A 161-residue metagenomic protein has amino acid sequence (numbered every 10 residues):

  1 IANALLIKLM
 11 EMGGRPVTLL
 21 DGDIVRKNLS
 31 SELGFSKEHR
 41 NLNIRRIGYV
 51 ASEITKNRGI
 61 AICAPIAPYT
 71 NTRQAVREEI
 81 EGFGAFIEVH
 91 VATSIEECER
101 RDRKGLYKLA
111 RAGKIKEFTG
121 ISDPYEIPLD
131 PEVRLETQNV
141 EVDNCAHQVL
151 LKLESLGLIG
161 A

Functional and structural regions predicted by a protein language model:
I1-A64, P68-E97, R103-G105, A112-A161: Glycine-rich phosphate-binding loop of ATP-dependent small-molecule kinases
